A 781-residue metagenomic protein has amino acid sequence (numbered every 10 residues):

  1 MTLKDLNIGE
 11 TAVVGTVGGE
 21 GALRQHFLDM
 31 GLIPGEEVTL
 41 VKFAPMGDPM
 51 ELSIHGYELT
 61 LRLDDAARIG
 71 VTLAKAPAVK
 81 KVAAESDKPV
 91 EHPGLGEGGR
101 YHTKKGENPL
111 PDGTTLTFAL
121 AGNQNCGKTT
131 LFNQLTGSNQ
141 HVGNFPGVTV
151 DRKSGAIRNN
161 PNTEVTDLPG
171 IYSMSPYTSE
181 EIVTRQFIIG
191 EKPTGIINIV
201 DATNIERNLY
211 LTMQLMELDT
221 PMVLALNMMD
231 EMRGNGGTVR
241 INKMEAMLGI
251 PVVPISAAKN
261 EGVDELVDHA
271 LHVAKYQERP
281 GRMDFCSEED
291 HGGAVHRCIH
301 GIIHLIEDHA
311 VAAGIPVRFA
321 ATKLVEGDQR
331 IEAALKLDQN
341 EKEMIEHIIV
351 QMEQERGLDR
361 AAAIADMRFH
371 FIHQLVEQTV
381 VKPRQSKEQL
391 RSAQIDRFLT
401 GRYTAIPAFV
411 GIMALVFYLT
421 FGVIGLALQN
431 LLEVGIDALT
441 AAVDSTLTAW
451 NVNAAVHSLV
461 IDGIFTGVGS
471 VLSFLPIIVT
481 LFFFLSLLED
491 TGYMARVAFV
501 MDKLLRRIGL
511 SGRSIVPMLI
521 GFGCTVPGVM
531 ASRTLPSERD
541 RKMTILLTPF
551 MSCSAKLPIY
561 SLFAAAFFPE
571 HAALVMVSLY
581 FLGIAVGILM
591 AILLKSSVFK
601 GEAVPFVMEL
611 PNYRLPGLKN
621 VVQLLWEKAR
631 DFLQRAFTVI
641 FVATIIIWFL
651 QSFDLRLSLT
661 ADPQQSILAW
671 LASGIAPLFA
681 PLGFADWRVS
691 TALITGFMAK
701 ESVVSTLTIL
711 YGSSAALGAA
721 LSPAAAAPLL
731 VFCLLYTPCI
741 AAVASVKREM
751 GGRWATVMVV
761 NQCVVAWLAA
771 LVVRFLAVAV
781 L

Functional and structural regions predicted by a protein language model:
H92-S173, E191: Conserved G1/Walker A P-loop phosphate-binding module
N160, R185-V252, I559: Conserved C-terminal guanine-recognition region of P-loop GTPase G domains, centered on the G4
M232-F285: Canonical P-loop GTPase G-domain recognition
G249, Y276, M283-N453, L659 (+1 more regions): Extended helical scaffolds that flank P-loop GTPase cores
E355, A362-D366, K382, V423-I464 (+4 more regions): Extended, low-charge hydrophobic alpha-helical regions
A408-L419, L481-S486, A564-A566, L579-L593 (+3 more regions): Hydrophobic core segments of alpha-helical transmembrane domains in multi-pass membrane transport and ion-translocation
V434, A438-A442, A495-T525, K600-L624 (+1 more regions): Juxtamembrane inter-helical linkers in multi-pass membrane proteins
F550, S554-V577, A741-G751, V772-L781: Transmembrane helix-loop junctions at the membrane interface of multipass transporters and ion channels
